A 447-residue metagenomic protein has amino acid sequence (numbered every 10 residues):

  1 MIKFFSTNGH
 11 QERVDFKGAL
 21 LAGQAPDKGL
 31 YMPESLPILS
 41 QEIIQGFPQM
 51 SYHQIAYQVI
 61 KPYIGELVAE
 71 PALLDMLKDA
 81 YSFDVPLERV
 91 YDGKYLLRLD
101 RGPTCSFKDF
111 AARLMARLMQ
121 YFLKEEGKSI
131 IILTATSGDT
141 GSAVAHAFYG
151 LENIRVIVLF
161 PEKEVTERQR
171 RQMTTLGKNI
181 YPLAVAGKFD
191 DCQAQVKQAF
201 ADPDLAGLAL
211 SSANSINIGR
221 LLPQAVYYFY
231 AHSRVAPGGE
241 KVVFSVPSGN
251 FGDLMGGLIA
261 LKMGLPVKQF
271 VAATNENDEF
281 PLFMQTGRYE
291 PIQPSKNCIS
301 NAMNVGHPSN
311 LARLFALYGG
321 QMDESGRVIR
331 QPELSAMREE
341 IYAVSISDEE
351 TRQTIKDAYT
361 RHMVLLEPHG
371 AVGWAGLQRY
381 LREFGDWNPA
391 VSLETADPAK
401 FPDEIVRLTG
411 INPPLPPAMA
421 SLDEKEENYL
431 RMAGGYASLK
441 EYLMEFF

Functional and structural regions predicted by a protein language model:
M1-F447: PLP-dependent amino-acid enzyme catalytic core
